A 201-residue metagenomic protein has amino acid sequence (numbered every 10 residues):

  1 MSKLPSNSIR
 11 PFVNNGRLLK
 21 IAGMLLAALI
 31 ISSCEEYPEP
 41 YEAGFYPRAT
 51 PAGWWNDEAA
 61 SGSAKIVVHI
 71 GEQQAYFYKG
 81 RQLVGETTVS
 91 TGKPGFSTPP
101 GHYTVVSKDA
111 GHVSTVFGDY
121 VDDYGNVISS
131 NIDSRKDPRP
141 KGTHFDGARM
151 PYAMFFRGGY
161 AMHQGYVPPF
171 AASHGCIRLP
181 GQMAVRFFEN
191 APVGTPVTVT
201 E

Functional and structural regions predicted by a protein language model:
S2, S6, C34-Y41, K93-F96 (+2 more regions): Exported/periplasmic cell-wall-interacting domains
L4-A22: Bacterial N-terminal signal peptides that target proteins for export
A22-I30: Bacterial N-terminal signal peptides
I31-G53: Bacterial Sec signal peptide processing site at the extreme N-terminus
A49-K65, I70-G71, G85-Y103, R135-T143 (+1 more regions): N-terminal post-signal-peptidase region of extra-cytosolic proteins
K65-H69, Q74-Y76, T88, T104-V106 (+4 more regions): Soluble periplasmic/extracytoplasmic beta-strand elements of cell-envelope proteins
G71-Q73, G80-L83, G92-P94, K108-G111 (+3 more regions): Solvent-exposed coil/turn segments that connect beta secondary-structure elements in extracytoplasmic/periplasmic
G101-F117: Short, solvent-exposed cationic patches
